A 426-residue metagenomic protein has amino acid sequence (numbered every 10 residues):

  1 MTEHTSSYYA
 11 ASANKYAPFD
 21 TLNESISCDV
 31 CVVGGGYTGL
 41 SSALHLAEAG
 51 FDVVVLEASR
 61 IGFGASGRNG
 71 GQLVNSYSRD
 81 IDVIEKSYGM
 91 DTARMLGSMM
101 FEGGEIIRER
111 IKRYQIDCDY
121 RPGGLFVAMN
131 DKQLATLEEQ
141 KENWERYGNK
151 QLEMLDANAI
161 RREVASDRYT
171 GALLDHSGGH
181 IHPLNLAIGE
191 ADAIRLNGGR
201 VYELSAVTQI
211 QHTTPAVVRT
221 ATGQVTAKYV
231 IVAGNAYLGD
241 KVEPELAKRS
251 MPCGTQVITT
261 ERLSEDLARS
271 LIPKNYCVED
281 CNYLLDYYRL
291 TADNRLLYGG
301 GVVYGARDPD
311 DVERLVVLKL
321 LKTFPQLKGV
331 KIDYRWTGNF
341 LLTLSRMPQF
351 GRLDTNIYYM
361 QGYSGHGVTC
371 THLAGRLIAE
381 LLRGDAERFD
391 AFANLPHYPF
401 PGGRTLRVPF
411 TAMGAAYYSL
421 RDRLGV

Functional and structural regions predicted by a protein language model:
M1-V30: Extreme N-terminal leader/targeting segments of oxidoreductases
T2-S12, R79-E85, I106-G189: Flavin (FAD/FMN) cofactor-binding and adjacent substrate-gating region of FAD-dependent oxidoreductase domains
C28-V55: N-terminal Rossmann-like FAD-binding beta1-loop-alpha1 element of flavoenzymes
E48-R68: Glycine-rich FAD pyrophosphate-binding loop
R68-S98: Glycine-rich active-site loop/strand segments that organize a redox cofactor
E105, R113-R121, V207, G223-E265 (+1 more regions): Active-site substrate-recognition segment that forms the wall of the catalytic cavity or substrate channel
E142-N143, R168-K228: Helical element adjacent to the flavin cofactor pocket in flavoenzyme catalytic cores
A306-D308, E313-R423: C-terminal catalytic lobe of FAD-dependent flavoproteins
